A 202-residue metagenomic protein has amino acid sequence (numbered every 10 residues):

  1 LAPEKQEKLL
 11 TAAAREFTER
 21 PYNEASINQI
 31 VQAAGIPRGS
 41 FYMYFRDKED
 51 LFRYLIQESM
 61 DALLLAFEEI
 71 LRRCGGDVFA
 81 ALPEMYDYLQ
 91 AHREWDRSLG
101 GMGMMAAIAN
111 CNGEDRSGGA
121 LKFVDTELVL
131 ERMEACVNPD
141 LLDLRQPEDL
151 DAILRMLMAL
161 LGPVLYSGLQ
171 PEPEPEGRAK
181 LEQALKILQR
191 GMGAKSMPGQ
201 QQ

Functional and structural regions predicted by a protein language model:
K5-A13, I30, L55-L63, F67: Generic hydrophobic, amphipathic alpha-helix propensity
K8, E19-D50, Y54: Helix-turn-helix
A12-E16, Y88: Short amphipathic alpha-helical elements of helix-turn-helix/winged-helix folds
F45, F52-S59, A66, D96 (+1 more regions): Alpha-helical DNA-contacting segments of helix-turn-helix folds
Y54, E68-R97: Hydrophobic alpha-helical connector segments
D61, E68, A80, N110-D143 (+1 more regions): Amphipathic alpha-helical packing segments from all-alpha helical-bundle domains
I70-C74, G100-C111, V164-E172: Secondary-structure edge/capping motif, primarily at the C-terminal ends of alpha-helices and the immediately following
R155, P163-Q202: C-terminal peripheral helix-coil segments that are non-catalytic and often amphipathic
